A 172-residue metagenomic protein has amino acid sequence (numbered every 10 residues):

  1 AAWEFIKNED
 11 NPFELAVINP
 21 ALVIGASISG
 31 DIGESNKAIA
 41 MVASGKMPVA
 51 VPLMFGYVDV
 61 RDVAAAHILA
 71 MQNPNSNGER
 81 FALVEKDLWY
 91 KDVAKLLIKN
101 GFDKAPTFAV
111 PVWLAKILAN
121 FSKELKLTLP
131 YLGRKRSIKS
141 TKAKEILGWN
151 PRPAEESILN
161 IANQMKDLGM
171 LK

Functional and structural regions predicted by a protein language model:
A1-A16: Active-site Tyr-X1-5-Lys
D10-F13, G25-A38, A70-R80: Glycine/proline-rich active-site loop of Rossmann-fold NAD(P)-dependent oxidoreductases
N19-P20: Conserved SDR Rossmann-fold cofactor-binding beta-strand/turn motif
V23, S29-G30, N36-D62: A conserved pocket-lining segment of Rossmann-fold NAD(P)-dependent short-chain dehydrogenase/reductase
G25, A50-L53, F81-L88, I98-K99 (+1 more regions): Glycine-rich Rossmann NAD(P)(H)-binding loop
A66-K126, E156-K172: Mid/C-terminal beta-alpha module of Rossmann-like enzyme folds, strongest in SDR-family dehydrogenases/epimerases
L118-N150: Conserved C-terminal active-site "lid" loop/helix of NAD(P)H-dependent oxidoreductases that clamps the redox cofactor
